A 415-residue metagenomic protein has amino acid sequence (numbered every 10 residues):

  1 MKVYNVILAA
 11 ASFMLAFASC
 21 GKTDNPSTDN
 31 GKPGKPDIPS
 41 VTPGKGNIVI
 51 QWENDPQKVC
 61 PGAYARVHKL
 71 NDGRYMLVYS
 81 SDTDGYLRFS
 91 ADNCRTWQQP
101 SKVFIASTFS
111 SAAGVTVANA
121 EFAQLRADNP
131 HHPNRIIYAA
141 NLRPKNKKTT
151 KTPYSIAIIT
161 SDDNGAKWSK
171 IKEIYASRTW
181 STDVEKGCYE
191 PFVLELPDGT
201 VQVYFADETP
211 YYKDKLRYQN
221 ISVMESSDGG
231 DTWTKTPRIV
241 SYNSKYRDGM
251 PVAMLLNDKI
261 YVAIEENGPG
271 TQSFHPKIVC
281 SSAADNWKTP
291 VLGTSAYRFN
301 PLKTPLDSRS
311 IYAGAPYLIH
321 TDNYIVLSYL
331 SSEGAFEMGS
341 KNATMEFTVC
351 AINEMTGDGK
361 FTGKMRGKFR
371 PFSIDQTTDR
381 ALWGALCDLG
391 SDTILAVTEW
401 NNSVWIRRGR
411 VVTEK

Functional and structural regions predicted by a protein language model:
M1-I7: Bacterial N-terminal signal peptides that target proteins for export
V3, L15-P43: Bacterial Sec-dependent N-terminal signal peptides
L8-L15: Hydrophobic helical h-region of N-terminal Sec-dependent signal peptides in bacterial secretory/periplasmic proteins
G34-K415: Asp-box/BNR beta-propeller blade signature and adjacent active/binding-site loops in extracellular glycan-interacting
